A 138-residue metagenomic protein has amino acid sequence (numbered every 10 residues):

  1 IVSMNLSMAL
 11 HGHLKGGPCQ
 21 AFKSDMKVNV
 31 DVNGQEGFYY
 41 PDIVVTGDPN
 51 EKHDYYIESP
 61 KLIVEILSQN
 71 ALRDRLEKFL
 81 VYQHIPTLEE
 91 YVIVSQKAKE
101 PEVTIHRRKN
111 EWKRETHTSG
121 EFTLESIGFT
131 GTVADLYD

Functional and structural regions predicted by a protein language model:
I1-D138: Gly/Pro/Ser/Thr-rich low-complexity, intrinsically disordered segments predominantly at protein N-termini
